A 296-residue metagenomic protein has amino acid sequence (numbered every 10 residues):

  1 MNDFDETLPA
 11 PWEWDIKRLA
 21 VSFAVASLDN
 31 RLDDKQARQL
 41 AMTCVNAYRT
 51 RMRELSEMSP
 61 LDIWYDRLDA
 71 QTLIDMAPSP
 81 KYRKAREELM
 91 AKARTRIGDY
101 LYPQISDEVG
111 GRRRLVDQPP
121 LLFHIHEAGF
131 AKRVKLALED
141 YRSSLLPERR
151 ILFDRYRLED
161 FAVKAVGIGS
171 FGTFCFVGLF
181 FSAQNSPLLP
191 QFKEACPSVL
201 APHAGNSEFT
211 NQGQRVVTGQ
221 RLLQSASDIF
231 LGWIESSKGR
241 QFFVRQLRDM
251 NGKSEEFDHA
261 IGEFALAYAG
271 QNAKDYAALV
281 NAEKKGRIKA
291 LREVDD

Functional and structural regions predicted by a protein language model:
M1-T95, L136-D296: Conserved ATP-binding subdomain of kinase catalytic cores across diverse folds
D33, D69, G98, I105-S106 (+2 more regions): General structural signal for secondary-structure boundaries
A85-L122: Acidic/Ser/Thr-rich, low-complexity mid-to-C-terminal regulatory regions of eukaryotic proteins
D107-E159: Ordered core of a single globular domain
